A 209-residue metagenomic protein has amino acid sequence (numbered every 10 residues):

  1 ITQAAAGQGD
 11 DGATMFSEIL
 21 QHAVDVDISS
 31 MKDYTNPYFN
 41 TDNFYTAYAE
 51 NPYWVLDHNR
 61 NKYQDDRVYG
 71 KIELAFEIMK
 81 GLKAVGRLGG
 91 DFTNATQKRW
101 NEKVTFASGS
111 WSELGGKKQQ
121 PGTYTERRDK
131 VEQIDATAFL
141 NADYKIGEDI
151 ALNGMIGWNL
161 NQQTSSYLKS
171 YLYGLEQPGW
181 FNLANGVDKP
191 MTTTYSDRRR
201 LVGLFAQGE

Functional and structural regions predicted by a protein language model:
I1-Y69, V85-G203: Surface-exposed loop/interface segments of Gram-negative outer-membrane beta-barrel transport/assembly proteins
E77: Functionally critical loop-and-helix segments that line ligand-binding/catalytic clefts of soluble enzyme domains
L82, Q207: An active-site-proximal structural segment forming one wall of the substrate-binding cleft that immediately precedes
D197, G208-E209: Replace "in large, NTP-powered and nucleic-acid-processing enzymes" with "in large, NTP-powered factors and other
